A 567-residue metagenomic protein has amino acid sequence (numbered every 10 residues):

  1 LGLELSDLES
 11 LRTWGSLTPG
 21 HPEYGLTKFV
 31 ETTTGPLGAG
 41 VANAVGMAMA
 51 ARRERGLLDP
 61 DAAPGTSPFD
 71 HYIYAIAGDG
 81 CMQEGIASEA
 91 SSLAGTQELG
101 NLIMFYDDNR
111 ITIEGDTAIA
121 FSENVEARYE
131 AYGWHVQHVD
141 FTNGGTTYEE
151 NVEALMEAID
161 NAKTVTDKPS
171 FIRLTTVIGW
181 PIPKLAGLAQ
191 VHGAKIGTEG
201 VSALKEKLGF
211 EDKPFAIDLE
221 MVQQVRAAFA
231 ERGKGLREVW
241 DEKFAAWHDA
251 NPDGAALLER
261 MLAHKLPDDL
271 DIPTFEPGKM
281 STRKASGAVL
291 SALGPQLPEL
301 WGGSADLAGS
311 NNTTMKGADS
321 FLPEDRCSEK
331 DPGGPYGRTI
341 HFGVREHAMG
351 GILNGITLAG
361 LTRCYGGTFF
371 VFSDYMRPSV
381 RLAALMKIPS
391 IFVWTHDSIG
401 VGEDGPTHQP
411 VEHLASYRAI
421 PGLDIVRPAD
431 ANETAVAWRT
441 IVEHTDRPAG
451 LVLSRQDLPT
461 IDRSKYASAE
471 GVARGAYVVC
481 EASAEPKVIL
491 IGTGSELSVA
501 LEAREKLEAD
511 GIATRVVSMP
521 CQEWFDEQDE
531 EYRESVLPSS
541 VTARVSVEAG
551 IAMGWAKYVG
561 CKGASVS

Functional and structural regions predicted by a protein language model:
L1-I73, A228-P459, A469, S535-V536: Thiamine diphosphate
S10-G25, A39, N43, M49 (+5 more regions): Thiamine diphosphate
G15, A77-G80, N143, T176 (+3 more regions): Short, flexible loop/turn elements at secondary-structure junctions
E31-T33, Y74-G78, Q137, R338-I340 (+3 more regions): Short glycine-rich or small-residue beta-strand-to-loop segments that form or flank ligand, phosphate, metal/Fe-S
I76, F105, G303, V393 (+1 more regions): Short hydrophobic segments within beta-strands
G80-I86: Short acidic, Gly/Ser-rich segments with clustered Asp/Glu that frequently serve as metal-coordination loops in enzyme
K205-V239: Non-catalytic, alpha-helical, charged scaffold/linker segments that couple or flank catalytic or architectural cores
